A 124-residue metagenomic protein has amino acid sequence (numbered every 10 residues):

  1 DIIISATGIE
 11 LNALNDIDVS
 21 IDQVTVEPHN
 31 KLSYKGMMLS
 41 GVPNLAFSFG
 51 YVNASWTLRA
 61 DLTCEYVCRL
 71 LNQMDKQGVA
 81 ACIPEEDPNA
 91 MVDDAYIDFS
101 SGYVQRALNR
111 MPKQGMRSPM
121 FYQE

Functional and structural regions predicted by a protein language model:
D1-D61, E65-N72: Flavin (primarily FAD) cofactor-binding/catalytic cores of flavoenzymes
A46-E124: C-terminal, flexible cofactor-proximal segment of oxidoreductases
